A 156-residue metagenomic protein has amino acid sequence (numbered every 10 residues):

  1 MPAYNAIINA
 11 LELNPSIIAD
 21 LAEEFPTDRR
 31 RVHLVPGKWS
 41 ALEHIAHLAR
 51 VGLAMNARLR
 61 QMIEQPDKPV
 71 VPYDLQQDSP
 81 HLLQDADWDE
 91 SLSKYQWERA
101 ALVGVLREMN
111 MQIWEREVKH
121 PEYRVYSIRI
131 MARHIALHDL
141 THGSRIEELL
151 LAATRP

Functional and structural regions predicted by a protein language model:
M1-L11: Terminal targeting/low-complexity segments that flank the catalytic cores of oxidoreductases
A10-S16, L21, S79-R116, M131-I135: Acidic/histidine-rich alpha-helical segments that form the ligand environment of transition-metal centers
A22-T27: Short secondary-structure junctions
R29-D78, V103, W114-P156: Short, contiguous alpha-helical
